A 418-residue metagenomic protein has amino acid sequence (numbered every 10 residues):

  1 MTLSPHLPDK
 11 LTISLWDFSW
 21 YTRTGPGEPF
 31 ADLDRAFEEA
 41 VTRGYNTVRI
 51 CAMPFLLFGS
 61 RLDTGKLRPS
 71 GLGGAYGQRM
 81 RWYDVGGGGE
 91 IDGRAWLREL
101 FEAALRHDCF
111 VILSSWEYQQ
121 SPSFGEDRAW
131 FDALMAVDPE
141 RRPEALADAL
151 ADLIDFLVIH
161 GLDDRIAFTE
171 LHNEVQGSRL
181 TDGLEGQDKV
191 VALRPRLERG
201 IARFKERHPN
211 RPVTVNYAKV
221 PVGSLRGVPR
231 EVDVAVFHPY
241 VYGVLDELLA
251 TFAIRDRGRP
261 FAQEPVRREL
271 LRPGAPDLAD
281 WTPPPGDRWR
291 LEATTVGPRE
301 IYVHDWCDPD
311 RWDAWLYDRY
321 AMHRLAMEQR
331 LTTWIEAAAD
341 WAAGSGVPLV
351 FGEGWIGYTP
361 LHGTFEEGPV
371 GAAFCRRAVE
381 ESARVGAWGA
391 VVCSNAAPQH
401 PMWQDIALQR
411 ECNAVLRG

Functional and structural regions predicted by a protein language model:
T2-L100, A326, L349: Active-site-adjacent substrate/metal-binding segments within catalytic domains of carbohydrate-active enzymes
D9-D17, N46-I50, V111-S115, A167-L171 (+4 more regions): Hydrophobic faces of well-ordered beta-strands that scaffold small-molecule active sites in alpha/beta enzyme cores
W16-F30, S70-R94, W130-D148, E174-L193 (+2 more regions): The substrate-binding groove and active-site-proximal loops of carbohydrate-active enzymes, especially glycoside
S19-W20, P54-L56, E117-Q119, N173-G177 (+4 more regions): Short, solvent-exposed loop/turn segments at secondary-structure junctions
F30-T47, G73-E117, D127-L171, R196-R207 (+4 more regions): An active-site-proximal structural segment forming one wall of the substrate-binding cleft that immediately precedes
S60-R94, F124-E140, Q263, D277-A314: Aromatic- and acidic-residue-enriched carbohydrate-binding clefts of CAZyme catalytic domains
R68-G73, L361-G418: Aromatic-rich peripheral "rim/lid" segments of glycoside hydrolase catalytic domains that contact and position glycan
G161, G177-A383: Extracellular glycoside hydrolase catalytic/binding regions
